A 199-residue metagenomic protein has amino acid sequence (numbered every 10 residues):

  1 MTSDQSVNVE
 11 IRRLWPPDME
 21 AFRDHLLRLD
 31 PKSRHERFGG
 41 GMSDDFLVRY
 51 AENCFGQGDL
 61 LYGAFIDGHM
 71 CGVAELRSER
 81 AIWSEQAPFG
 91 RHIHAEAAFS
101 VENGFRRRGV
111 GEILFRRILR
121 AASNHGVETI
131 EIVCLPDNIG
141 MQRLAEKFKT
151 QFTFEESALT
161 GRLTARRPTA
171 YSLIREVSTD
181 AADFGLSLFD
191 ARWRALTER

Functional and structural regions predicted by a protein language model:
M1-V7, F99-N103, V133-R199: Terminal substrate-recognition subdomain of acyl/acetyltransferases
E10-A21: A short beta-loop-alpha structural element at the N-terminal edge of CoA-dependent acyl/N-acetyltransferase catalytic
P16, D24-G41: Helix-loop element at the rim of GNAT/NAT acetyltransferase active sites that forms part of the acceptor-substrate
G39-H94, E102: Acetyl-CoA-dependent GNAT
D44-V48, Q57, M70, W83 (+3 more regions): Positively charged, amphipathic and often flexible ligand-engagement surfaces
H69, H125, Q142-L144: Structured alpha-helical
R107-A122, R143-K147: Conserved acetyl-CoA-binding loop-helix of GNAT-fold acetyltransferases
A122-L135: Conserved GNAT acetyl-CoA-binding A-motif
